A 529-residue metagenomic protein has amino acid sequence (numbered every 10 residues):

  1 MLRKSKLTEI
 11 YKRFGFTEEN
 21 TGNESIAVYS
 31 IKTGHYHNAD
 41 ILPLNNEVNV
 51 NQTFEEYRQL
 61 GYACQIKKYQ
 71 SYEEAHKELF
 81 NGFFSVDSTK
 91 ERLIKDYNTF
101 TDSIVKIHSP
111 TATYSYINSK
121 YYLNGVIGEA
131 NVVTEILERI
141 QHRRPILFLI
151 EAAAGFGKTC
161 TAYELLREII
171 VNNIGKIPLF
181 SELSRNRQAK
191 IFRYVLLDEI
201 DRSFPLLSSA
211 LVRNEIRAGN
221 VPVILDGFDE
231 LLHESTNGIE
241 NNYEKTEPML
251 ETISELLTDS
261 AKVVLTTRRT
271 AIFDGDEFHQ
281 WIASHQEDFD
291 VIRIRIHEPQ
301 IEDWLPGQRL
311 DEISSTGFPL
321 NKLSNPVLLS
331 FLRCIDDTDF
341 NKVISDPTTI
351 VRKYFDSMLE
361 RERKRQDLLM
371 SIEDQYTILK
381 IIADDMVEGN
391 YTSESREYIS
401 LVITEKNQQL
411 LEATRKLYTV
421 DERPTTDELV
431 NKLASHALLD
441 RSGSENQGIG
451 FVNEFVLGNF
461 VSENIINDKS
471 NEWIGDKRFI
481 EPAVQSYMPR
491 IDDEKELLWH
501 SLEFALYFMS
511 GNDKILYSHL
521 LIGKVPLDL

Functional and structural regions predicted by a protein language model:
M1-K32: Short Lys/Arg-enriched alpha/beta "domain-start" segment
F14-E18, N23, P43-K364, I372-Y376: P-loop NTPase signaling cores
S30-D40, N220: Active-site beta-strand-loop-beta-strand hairpin of nuclease catalytic cores that positions key catalytic residues
I136, R333, L502, F508-L529: Cross-kingdom leucine-rich repeat
I253-E255, D346-R361, S470-M509: Charge-dense polyanion-binding interfaces
T377-L379, G458: Cullin-RING E3 adaptor/co-adaptor recruitment helices
R396-I491, S518-G523: C-terminal leucine-rich, beta-strand-based interaction scaffolds used for sensing/assembly
